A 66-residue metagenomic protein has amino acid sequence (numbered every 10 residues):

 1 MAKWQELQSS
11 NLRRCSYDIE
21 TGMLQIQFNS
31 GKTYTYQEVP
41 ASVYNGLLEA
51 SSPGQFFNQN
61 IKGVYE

Functional and structural regions predicted by a protein language model:
A2-E66: Acidic/histidine-enriched, beta-strand-rich ligand/metal-binding domains
